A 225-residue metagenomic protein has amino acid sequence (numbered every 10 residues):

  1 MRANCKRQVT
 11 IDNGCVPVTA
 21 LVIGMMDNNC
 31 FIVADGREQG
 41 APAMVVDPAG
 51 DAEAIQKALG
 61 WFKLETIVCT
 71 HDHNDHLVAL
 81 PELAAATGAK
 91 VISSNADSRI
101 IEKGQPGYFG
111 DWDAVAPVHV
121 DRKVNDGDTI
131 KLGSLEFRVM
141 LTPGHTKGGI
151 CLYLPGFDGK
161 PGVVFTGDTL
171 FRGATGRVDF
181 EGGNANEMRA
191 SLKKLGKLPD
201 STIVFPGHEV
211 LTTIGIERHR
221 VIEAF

Functional and structural regions predicted by a protein language model:
R2, K6, I23-N28, I32 (+5 more regions): Active-site-proximal loop/helix segment associated with metal-binding centers of metalloenzymes
K6-F62, C151-T166: Conserved beta-strand hairpin/beta-sheet module of binuclear metal-dependent hydrolase folds, prominently
L21-I23, H119-D121, L141-H145: Short Gly/Pro-enriched turn/cap motifs at secondary-structure boundaries
G40, P106-G107, W112, T129 (+1 more regions): Metallo-beta-lactamase
P42-A43, G50-L135, P161, R220-E223: Active-site HxH/HxHxD metal-binding segment of metal-dependent hydrolases
V46, V91-S93, F165-T166, P206: Hydrophobic residues in well-ordered beta-strands that form the structural core
P48, L77, M188, L192: Aromatic/hydrophobic pocket-lining residues that form the small-molecule binding cavity in soluble enzyme cores
